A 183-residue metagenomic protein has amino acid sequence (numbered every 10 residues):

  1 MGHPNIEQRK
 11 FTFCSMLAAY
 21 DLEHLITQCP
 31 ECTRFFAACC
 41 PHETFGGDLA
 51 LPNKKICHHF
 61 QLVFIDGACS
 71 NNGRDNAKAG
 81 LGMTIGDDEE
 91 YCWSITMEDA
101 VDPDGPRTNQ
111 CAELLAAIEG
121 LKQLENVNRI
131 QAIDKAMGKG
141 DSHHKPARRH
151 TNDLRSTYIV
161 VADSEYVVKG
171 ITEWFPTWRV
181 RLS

Functional and structural regions predicted by a protein language model:
P4-N5, C14-L115, K122-I130: RNase H-like nuclease fold core
C69-N72, I118-S183: RNase H catalytic domain
